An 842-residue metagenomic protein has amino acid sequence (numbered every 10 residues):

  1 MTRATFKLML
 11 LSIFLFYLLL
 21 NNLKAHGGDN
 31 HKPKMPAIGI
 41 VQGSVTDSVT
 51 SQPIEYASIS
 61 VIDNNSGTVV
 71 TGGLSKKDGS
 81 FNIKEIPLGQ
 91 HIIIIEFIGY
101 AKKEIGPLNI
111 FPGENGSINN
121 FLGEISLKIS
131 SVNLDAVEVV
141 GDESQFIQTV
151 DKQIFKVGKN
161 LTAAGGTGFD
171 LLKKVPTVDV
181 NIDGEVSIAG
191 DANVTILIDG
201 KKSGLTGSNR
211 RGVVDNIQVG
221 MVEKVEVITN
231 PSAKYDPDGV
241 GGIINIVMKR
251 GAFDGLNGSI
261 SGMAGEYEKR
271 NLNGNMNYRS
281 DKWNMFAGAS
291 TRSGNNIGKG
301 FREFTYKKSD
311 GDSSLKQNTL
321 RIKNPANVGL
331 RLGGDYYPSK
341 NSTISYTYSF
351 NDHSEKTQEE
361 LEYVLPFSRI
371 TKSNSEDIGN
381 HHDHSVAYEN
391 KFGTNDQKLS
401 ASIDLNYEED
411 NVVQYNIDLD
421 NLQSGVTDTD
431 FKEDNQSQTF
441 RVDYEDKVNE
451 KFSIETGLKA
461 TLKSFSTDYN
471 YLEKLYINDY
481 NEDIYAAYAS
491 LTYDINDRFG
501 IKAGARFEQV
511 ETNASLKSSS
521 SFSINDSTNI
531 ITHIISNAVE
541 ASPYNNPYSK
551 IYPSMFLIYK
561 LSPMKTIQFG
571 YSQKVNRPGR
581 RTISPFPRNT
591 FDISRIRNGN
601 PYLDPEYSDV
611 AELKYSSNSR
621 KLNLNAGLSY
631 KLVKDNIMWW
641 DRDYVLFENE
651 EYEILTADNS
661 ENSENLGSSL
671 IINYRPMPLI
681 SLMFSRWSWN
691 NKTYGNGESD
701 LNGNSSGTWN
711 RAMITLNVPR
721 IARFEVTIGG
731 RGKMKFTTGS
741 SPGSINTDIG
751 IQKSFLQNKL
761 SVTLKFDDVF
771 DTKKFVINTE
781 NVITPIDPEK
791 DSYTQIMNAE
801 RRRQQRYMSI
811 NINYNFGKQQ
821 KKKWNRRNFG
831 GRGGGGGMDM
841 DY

Functional and structural regions predicted by a protein language model:
G28-P33, T46, S58-I62, E96-I98 (+4 more regions): Short, acidic, small-residue-rich periplasmic hinge/interaction motif at the N-terminus of Gram-negative outer-membrane
N64-S80: Short, acidic Ser/Thr/Gly-rich low-complexity loop/linker segments typical of extracellular and cell-surface proteins
K84, G168, K174, K201-T229: Short acidic/polar hinge/loop motifs at secondary-structure boundaries that mediate gating or recognition
E124-S126, G168-L171, R210-V213, V227 (+2 more regions): N-terminal periplasmic accessory domains that precede and gate Gram-negative outer-membrane beta-barrel machines
N318, D428, S437-R441, N598-N600 (+5 more regions): Outer membrane beta-barrel strand-and-loop segments of large Gram-negative receptors, especially TonB-dependent
G329-H353, S375-S519, S523, K560 (+2 more regions): Face-selective signature of the C-terminal outer-membrane beta-barrel domain
E409-N411, E511, S518-I535, N545 (+5 more regions): Surface-exposed extracellular loop regions of Gram-negative outer-membrane beta-barrel proteins, predominantly
E433, Y476-Y480, P543-N546, V575-N625 (+4 more regions): Outer-membrane beta-barrel signature, preferentially recognizing the C-terminal barrel domain of Gram-negative
